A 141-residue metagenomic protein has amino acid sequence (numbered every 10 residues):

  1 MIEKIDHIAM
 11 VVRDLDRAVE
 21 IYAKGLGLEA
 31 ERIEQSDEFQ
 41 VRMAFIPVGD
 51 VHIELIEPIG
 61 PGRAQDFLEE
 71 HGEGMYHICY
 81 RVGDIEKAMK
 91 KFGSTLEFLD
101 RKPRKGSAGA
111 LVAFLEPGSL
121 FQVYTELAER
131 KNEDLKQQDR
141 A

Functional and structural regions predicted by a protein language model:
M1-V19, M75-V82, K131-A141: N-terminal beta-strand motif that seeds the catalytic metal site of vicinal oxygen chelate
K4-D6, L28-Q40, I59-Y76, S94-V112: A cross-kingdom feature marking solvent-exposed beta-strand/loop segments within repeated, beta-rich binding/scaffold
I5, V12, Y22, I46 (+4 more regions): Short, structured motif recognition centered on aromatic/hydrophobic residues
D16-E29, A88-S94: Amphipathic alpha-helical segments
E29, I53, R63-A64, Q122-V123 (+1 more regions): Short loop/beta submotifs within extracellular cysteine-rich repeat domains
S36-V51: C-terminal "cap" of GNAT-fold acetyltransferases
A44-F45, M89-A141: Vicinal oxygen chelate
H71-G72, E86-K90: Long, charged/polar, surface-exposed segments that mediate recognition or autoinhibition
